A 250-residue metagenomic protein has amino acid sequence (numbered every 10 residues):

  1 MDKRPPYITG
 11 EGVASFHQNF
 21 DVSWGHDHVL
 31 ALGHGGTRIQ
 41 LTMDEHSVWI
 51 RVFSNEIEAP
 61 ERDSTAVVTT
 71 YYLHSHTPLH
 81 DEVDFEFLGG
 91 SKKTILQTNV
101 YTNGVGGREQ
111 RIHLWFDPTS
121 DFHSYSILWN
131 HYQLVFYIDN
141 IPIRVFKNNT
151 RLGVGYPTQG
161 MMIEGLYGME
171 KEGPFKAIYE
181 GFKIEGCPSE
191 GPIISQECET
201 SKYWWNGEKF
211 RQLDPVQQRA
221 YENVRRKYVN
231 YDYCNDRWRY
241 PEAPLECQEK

Functional and structural regions predicted by a protein language model:
M1-G90, E170, I178-E180, I184-K250: Low-complexity, Ser/Thr/Pro/Gly-rich disordered linker/stalk regions
L32-G33, H76-P78, P118, W129 (+1 more regions): Extracellular/periplasmic catalytic domains that process cell-envelope and extracellular macromolecules
Y71, R111-H113, D121-H123, N148-G153 (+1 more regions): Eukaryotic intrinsically disordered and solvent-exposed regulatory patches
H76-D121, M161-I163: Glycine-aromatic-enriched beta-strand/loop faces of beta-sandwich-type recognition domains, especially lectin-like
G90-K92, H131, Y156-T158, G186-P188: A short, structured loop/turn motif at beta-sheet edges
P118-V135, D139: Localized edge beta-strand/strand-to-loop motifs within extracellular or lumenal beta-rich domains
R151-G173: Flexible glycan-contacting loops in extracellular carbohydrate-active proteins
